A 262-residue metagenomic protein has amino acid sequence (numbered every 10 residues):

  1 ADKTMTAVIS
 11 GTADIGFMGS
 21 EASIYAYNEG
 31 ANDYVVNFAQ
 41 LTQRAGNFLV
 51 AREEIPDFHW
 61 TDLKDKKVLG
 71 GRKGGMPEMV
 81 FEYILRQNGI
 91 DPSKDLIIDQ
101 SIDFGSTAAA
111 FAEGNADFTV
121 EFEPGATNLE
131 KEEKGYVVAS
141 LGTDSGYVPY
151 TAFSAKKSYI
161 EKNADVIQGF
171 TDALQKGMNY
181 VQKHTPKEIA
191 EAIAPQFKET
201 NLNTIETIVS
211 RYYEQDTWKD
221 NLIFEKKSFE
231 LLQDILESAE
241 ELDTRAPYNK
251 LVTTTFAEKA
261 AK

Functional and structural regions predicted by a protein language model:
A1-S93, I98-S101, A110, D117-P124 (+2 more regions): Short, glycine-/small- and polar/acidic-enriched structural segments that line small-molecule recognition paths
M5, I9, S20-S23, G46 (+14 more regions): Extracytoplasmic/secreted envelope proteins and their assembly/folding machinery, especially bacterial periplasmic
Y27, R86, K131, P195 (+1 more regions): Short polybasic/polar patches that bind polyanions
A31-Y34, K134-Y136, F153-S154, K259-A260: Short low-complexity, flexible loop/linker segments enriched in glycine and/or proline with clustered acidic
E53, D103-F197: Pocket-lining segment of extracytoplasmic ligand-binding domains
E161-D243: Secondary-structure end/capping motifs
E230-K262: Conserved C-terminal helix/tail region of periplasmic/extracytoplasmic solute-binding proteins
